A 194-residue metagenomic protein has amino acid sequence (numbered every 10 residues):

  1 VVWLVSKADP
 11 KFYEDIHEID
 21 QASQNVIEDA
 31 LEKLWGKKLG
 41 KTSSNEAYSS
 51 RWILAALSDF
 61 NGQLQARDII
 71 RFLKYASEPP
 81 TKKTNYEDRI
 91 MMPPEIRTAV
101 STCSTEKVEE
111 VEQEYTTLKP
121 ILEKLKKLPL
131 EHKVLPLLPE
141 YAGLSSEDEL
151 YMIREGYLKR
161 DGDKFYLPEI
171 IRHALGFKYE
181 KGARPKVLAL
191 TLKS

Functional and structural regions predicted by a protein language model:
V1-N45: The catalytic "switch" region of P-loop NTPases
V26-S194: C-terminal leucine-rich, beta-strand-based interaction scaffolds used for sensing/assembly
